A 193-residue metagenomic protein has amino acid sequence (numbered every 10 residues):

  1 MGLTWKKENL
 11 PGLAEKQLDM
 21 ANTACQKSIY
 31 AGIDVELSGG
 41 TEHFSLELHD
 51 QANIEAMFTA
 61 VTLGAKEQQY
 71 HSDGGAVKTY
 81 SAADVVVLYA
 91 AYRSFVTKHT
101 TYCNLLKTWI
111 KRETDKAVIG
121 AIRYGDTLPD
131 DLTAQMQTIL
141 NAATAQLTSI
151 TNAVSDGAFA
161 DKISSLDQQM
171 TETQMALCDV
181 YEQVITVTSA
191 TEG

Functional and structural regions predicted by a protein language model:
M1-G193: A preference for well-ordered globular domain cores that mediate specific macromolecular interactions or catalysis
